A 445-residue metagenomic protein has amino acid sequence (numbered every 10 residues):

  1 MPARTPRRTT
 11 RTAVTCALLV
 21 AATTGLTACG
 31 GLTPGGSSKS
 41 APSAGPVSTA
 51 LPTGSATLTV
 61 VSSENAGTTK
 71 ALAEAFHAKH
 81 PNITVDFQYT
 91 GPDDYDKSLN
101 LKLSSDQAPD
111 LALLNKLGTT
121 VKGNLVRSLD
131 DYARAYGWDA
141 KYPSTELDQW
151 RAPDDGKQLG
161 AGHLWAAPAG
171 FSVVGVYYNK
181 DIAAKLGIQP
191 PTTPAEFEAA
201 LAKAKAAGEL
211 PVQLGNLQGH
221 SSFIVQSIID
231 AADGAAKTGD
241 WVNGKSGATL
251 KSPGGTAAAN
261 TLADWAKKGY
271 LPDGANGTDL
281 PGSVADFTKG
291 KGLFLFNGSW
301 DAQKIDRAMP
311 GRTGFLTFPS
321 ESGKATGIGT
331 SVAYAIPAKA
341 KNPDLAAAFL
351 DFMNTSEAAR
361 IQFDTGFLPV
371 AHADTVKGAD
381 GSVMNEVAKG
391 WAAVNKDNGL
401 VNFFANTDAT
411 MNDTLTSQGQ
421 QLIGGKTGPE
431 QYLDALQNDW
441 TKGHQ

Functional and structural regions predicted by a protein language model:
P2-G123, S299, S322, I361 (+3 more regions): Conserved N-terminal structural module of periplasmic/extracytoplasmic solute-binding proteins
H77, I224, N260-L345: Extracytoplasmic/periplasmic substrate-binding proteins
L117-V173, G314: Hinge/lid segment of periplasmic solute-binding proteins
D130-E146, N216, G234-A257, R307-A308 (+2 more regions): Short, solvent-exposed loop/beta-turn-alpha elements that line the ligand-binding surface or hinge of extracytoplasmic
G160-A169, V174, E198-A248, G292: Extracytoplasmic/periplasmic solute-binding protein
L201-K203, G244-A275: Glycine-centered hinge/linker elements that transmit conformational signals in sensory and ligand-binding systems
G244, L368-A371, A388-T441: C-terminal capping/gating helix-and-loop segments adjacent to ligand/active sites or protein-protein/ligand interfaces
W300-Q303, V332-A409: Mature extracytoplasmic/periplasmic domains
